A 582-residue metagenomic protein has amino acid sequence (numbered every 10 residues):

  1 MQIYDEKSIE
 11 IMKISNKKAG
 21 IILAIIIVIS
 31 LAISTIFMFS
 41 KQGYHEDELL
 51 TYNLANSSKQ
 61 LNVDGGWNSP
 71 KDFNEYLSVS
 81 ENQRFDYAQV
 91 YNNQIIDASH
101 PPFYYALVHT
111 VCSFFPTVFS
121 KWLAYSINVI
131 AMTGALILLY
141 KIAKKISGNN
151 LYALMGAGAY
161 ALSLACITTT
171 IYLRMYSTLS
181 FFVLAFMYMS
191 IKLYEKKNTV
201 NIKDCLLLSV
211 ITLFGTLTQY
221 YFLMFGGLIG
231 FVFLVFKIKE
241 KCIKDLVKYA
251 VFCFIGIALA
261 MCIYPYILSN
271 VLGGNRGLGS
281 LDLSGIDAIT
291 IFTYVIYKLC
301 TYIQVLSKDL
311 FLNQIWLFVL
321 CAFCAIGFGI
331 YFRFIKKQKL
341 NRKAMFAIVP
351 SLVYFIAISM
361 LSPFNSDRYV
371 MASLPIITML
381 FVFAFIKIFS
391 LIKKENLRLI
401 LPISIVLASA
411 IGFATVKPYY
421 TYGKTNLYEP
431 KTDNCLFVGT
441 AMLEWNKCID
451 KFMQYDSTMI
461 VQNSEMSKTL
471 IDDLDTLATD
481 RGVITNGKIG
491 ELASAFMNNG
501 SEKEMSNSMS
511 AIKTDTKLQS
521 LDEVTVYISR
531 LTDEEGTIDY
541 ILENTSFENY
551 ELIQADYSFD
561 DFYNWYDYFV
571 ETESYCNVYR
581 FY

Functional and structural regions predicted by a protein language model:
K17-K18, Y140, K144-S147, L151 (+3 more regions): Membrane-interface helix-loop-helix junctions at transmembrane boundaries of multi-pass membrane enzymes, predominantly
A19-V79, I255-N270, I411: Transmembrane signal-anchor helices characteristic of membrane glycosylation enzymes that use polyprenol
A24-I27, V210, F254, F385-K417: Signature aromatic-anchored transmembrane alpha helix within multi-pass, membrane-resident enzymes that catalyze glycan
F73, F214-L217, M224-L234, I238-E240 (+1 more regions): Transmembrane-lumen/periplasm boundary regions of multi-pass, lipid-linked membrane glycan transferases
T110, L138-K141, G158-L162, C166 (+3 more regions): Specific aromatic-rich, kink-prone transmembrane helix
W122, L139-L162: Transmembrane-helix signature of polytopic, membrane-embedded enzymes that assemble or transfer cell-envelope glycans
L154-A157, L207, T212, V251-I257 (+4 more regions): Transmembrane alpha-helix segments characteristic of polytopic inner-membrane glycan-assembly/cell-envelope
L179, M224, V319, N341 (+2 more regions): Hydrophobic/aromatic-rich transmembrane helices and adjacent perimembrane loops
